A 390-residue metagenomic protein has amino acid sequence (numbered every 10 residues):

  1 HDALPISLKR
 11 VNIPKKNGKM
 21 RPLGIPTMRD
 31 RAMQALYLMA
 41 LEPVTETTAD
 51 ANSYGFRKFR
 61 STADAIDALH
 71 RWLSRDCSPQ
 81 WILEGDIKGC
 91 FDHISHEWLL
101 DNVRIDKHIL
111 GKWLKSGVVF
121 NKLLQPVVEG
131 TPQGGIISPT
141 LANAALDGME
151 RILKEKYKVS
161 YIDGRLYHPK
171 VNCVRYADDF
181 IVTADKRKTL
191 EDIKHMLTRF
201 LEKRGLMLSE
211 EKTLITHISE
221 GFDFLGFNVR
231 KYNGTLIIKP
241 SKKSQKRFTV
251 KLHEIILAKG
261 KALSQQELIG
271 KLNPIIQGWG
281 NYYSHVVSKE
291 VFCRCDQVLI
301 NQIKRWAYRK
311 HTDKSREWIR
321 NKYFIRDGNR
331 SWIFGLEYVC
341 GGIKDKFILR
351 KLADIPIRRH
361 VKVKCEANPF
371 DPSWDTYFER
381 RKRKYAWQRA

Functional and structural regions predicted by a protein language model:
D2-L4: Short, small-residue-biased leader/transition segments that mark boundaries at the very start of proteins
S7-V11, A51-N52, R57-R60, D64-G221: Conserved polymerase palm-domain catalytic core
M33, Y37-L41, L141-A142: Active/ligand-binding-proximal structured segments within catalytic/core domains that scaffold catalytic residues
M39, G85-I87, D185-K186, F227 (+1 more regions): Residues immediately flanking
M39-G55: Charged boundary/loop elements
K115, N121-L124, R204-W279: A conserved non-catalytic segment of reverse transcriptases and RNA-directed RNA polymerases corresponding to the late
L268-K314, W318-K322: Non-catalytic, peripheral interaction segments enriched in hydrophobic/basic residues
I300-Q302, A307-R389: Extended C-terminal regions of large enzymes
